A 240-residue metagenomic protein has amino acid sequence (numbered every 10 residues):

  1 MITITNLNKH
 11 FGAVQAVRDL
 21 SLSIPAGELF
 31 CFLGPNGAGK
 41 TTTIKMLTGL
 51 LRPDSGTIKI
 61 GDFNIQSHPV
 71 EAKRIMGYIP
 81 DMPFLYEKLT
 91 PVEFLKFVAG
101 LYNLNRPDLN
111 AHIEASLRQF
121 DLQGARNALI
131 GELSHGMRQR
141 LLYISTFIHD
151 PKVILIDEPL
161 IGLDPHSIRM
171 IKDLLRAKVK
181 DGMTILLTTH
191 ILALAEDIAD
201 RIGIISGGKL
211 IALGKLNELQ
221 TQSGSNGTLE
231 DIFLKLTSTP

Functional and structural regions predicted by a protein language model:
K96, G100, P107-A125: Conserved ABC ATPase "signature" region
L129-G136: Conserved ABC ATPase signature
I154-E158: Catalytic Walker B motif of ABC-type/P-loop ATPase nucleotide-binding domains
I168-D181: Helical segment within the ABC ATPase nucleotide-binding domain
L213-G214: ABC ATPase "signature
